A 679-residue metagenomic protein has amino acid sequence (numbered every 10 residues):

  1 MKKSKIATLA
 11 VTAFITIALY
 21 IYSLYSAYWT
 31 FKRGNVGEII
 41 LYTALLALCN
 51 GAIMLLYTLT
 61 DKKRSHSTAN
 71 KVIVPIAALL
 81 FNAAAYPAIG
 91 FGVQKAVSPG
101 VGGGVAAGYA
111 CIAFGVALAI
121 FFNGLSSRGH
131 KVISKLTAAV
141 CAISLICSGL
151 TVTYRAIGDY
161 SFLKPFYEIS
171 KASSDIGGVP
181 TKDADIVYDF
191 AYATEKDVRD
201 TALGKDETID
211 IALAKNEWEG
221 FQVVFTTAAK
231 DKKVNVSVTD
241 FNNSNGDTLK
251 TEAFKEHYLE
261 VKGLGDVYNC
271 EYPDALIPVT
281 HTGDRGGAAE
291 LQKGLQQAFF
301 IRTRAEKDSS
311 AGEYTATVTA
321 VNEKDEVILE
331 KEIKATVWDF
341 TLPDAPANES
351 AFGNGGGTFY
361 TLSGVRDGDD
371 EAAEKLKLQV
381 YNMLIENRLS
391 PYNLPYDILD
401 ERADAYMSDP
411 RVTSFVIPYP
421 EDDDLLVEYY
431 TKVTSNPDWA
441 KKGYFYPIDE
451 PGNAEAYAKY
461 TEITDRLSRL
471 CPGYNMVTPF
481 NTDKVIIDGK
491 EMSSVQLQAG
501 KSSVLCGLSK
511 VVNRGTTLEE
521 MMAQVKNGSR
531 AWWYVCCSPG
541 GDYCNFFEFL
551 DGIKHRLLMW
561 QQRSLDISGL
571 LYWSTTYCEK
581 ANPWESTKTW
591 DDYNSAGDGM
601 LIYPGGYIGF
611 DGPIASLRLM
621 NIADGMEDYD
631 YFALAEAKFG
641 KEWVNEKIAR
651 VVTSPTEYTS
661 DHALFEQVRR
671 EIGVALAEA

Functional and structural regions predicted by a protein language model:
S23-R33, P87-P99: Juxtamembrane "helix-exit" motif on the non-cytosolic side of transmembrane helices
A83, A405, E428-A454, R466-D483 (+2 more regions): Catalytic domains of carbohydrate-active enzymes that cleave complex glycans
V132-R155: Internal/C-terminal transmembrane anchor helices
S161-K205, A228-I301: Surface-exposed binding patches on compact interaction domains or structured appendages
V224-V234, D240, G286-P346: Extended acidic/polar, glycine-enriched regions that form or flank non-catalytic beta-rich accessory modules
L329-P420, S435-Y444, D449: An acidic-aromatic substrate-binding cleft motif
N527-G552: Active-site clefts of carbohydrate-active enzymes
L550-M600: Substrate-binding cleft of secreted/luminal carbohydrate-active enzymes
